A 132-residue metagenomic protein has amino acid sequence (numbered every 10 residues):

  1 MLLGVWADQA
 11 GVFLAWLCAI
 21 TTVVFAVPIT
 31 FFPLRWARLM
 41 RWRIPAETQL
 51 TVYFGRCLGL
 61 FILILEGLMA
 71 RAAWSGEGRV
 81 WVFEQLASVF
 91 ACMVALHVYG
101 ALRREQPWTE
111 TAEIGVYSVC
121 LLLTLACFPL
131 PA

Functional and structural regions predicted by a protein language model:
M1-Q9, A26-R35, F54-G67: Hydrophobic alpha-helical transmembrane segments
M1-T22, I44, Q49: Cytosolic juxtamembrane helix and N-cap/initiation of the first transmembrane helix
V12, V80-Q85, Q106-V116: Non-cytosolic membrane-interface motifs at loop->transmembrane helix junctions
T21-A46: Hydrophobic transmembrane helix segments
V24-F25, L50-A73, S88-A95: Core segments of alpha-helical transmembrane spans in multipass integral membrane proteins
L65, E84-H97, V116-T124: Hydrophobic alpha-helical membrane segments
G67-W81, A101-L102: Juxtamembrane helix-break-helix junctions at the cytosolic face of small multi-pass alpha-helical membrane proteins
E77, A95-A112, P129-A132: Membrane-helix boundary connector in multi-pass membrane proteins
